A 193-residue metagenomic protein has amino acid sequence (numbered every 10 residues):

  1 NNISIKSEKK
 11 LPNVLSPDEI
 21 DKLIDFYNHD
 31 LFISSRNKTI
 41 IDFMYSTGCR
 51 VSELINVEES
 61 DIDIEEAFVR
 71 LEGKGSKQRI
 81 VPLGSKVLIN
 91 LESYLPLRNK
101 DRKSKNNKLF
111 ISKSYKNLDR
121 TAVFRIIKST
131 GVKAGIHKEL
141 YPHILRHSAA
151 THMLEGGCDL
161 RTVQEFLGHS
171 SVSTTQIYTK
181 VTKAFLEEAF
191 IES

Functional and structural regions predicted by a protein language model:
N1-S193: Conserved catalytic core of the tyrosine transesterase superfamily
